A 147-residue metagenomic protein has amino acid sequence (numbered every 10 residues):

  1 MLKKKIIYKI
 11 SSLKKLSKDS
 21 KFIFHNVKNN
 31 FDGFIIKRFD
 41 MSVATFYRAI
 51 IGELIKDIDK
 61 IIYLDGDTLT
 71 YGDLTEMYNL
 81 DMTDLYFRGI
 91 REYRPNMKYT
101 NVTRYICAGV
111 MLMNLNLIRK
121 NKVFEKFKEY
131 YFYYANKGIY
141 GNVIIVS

Functional and structural regions predicted by a protein language model:
M1-S147: Glycosyltransferase catalytic domains, chiefly GT-A lineage
